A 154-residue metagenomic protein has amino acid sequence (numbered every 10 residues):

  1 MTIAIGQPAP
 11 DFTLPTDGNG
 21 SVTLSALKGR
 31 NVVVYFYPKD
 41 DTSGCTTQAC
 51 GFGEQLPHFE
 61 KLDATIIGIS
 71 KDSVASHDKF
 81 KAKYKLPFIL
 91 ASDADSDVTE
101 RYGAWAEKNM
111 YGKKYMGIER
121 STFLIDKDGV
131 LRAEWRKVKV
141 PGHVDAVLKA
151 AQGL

Functional and structural regions predicted by a protein language model:
M1-L154: Chalcogenol-based redox active-site neighborhoods
